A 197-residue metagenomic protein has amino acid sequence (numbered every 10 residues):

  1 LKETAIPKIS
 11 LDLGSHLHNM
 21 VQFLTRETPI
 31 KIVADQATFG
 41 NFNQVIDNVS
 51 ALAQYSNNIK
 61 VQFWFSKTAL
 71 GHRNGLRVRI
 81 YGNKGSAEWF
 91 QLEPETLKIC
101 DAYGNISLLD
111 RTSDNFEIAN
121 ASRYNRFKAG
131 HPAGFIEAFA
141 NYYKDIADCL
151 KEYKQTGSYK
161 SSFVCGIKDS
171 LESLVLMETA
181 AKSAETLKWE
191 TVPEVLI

Functional and structural regions predicted by a protein language model:
L1, K31, S50-Y55, K84-V164 (+1 more regions): C-terminal glycine/acidic-rich active-site capping loop/insertion
L1-Q44, S50, L97, L187: Predominantly a Rossmann-like dinucleotide-binding segment in NAD(P)-dependent oxidoreductases
L17-H18, Y143-A147, M177: A general structural signal for well-ordered alpha-helical segments in protein cores
E27-T28, N43-V45, I59, H72-L76: Glycine/proline-rich active-site loop of Rossmann-fold NAD(P)-dependent oxidoreductases
T28, N57-I59, T68, N83-S86 (+2 more regions): Short acidic/polar mixed-charge low-complexity motifs
N41, W64-H72, G134: Glycine-rich phosphate/pyrophosphate-binding beta-alpha loops
K182-I197: C-terminal capping/lid region of NAD(P)-dependent oxidoreductase domains
